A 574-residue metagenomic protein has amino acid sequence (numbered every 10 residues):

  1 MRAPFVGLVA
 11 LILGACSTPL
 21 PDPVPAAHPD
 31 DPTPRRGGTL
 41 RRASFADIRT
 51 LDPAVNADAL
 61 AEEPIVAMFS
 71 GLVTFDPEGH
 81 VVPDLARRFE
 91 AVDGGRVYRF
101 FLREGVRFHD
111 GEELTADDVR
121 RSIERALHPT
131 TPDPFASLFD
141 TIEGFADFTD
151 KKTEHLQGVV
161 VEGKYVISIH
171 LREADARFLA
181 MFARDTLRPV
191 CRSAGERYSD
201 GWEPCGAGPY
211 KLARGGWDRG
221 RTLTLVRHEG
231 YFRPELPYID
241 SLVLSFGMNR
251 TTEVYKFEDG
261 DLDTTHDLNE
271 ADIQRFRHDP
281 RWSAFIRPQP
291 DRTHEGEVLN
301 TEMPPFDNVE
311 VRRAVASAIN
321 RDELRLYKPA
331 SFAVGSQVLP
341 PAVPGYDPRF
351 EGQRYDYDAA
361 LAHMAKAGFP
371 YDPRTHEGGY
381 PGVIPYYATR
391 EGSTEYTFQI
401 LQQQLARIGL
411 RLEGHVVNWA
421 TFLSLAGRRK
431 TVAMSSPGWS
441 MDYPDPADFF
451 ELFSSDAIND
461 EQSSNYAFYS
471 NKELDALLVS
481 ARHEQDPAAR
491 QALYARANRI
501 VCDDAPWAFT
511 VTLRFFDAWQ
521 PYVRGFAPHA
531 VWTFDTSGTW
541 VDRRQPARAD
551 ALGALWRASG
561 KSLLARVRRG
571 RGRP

Functional and structural regions predicted by a protein language model:
T33, V160, R313, R325 (+6 more regions): Extracytoplasmic/peripheral linker and loop segments enriched in polar/acidic and small residues with frequent Thr/Pro
R41, T115-E124, K164-H170, P209 (+6 more regions): Alpha-helical secondary-structure segments
R42, G111, D263, A406-A457: Periplasmic binding protein-like
A43-D93, E124, E203-P209: N-terminal lobe/hinge region of extracytoplasmic solute-binding protein
R87-L138, S168, E253-D259, P305: Aromatic- and charge-enriched surface segment that lines or borders ligand/interaction sites
T153-Q157, K164-Y165, L171-P237, S241 (+4 more regions): Gly/Pro-rich hinge or "lid" segments in bacterial periplasmic/extracellular proteins
A213-T224, V243-M303, L326, A333: Extracellular/periplasmic solute-recognition and catalytic clefts
T224-R227, F306-Q403, R407, S470 (+4 more regions): Append "and occasionally in soluble cytosolic enzymes with long acidic Gly/Pro-rich linkers
